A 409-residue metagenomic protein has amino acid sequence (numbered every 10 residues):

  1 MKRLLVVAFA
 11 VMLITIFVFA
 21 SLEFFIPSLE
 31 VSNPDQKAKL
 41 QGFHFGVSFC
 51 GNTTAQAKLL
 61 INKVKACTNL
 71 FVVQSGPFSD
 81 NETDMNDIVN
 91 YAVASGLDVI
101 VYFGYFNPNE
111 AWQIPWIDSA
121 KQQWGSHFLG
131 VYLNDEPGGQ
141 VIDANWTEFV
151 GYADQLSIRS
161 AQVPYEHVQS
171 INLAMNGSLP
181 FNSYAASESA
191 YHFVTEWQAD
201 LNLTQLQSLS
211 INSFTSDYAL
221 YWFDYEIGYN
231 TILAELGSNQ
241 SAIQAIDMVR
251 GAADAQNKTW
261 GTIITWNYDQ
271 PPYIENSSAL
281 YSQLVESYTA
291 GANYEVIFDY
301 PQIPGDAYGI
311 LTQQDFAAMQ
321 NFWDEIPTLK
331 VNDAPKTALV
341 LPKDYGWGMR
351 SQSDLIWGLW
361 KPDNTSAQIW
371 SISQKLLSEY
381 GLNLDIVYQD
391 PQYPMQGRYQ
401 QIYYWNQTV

Functional and structural regions predicted by a protein language model:
M1-A38, I61-V64: Secretory targeting signatures
N33-V409: Glycan-processing catalytic domains of CAZymes
